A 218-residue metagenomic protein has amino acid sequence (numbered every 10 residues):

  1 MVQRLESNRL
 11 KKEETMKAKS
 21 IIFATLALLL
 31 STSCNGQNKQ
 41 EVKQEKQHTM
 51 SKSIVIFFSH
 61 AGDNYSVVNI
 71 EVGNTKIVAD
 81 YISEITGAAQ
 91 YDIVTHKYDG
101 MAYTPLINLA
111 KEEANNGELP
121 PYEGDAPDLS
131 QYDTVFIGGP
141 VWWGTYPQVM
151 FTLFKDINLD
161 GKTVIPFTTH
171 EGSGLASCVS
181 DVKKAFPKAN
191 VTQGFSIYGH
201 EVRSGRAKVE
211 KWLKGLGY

Functional and structural regions predicted by a protein language model:
M1-K43: Bacterial Sec-dependent N-terminal signal peptides
L30, T49, E84, N158-D160 (+1 more regions): Short, structurally constrained coil/turn elements that cap an alpha-helix or connect an alpha-helix to the following
N35-Y132, G144, F151, K208-Y218: N-terminal beta1-alpha1-beta2 submodule of the flavodoxin-like/Rossmannoid cofactor-binding fold
I54-I56, Y91, F136, I165-F167 (+1 more regions): Hydrophobic/aromatic beta-strand patches that form the interior of the parallel beta-sheet core in alpha/beta enzyme
H60-D63, T95-Y98, V141-T145, H170-L175 (+1 more regions): Solvent-exposed loop/turn segments at secondary-structure junctions within structured extracellular/periplasmic domains
E84-A89, P120-E123, I165-E171, F195-H200: Short C-terminal domain-edge/linker segments immediately following a structured domain
M101-A189: Helix-loop-strand module that forms the ligand-binding subsite of alpha/beta enzymes
T169-F186, N190-G217: Contiguous ligand/interfacial binding patches
